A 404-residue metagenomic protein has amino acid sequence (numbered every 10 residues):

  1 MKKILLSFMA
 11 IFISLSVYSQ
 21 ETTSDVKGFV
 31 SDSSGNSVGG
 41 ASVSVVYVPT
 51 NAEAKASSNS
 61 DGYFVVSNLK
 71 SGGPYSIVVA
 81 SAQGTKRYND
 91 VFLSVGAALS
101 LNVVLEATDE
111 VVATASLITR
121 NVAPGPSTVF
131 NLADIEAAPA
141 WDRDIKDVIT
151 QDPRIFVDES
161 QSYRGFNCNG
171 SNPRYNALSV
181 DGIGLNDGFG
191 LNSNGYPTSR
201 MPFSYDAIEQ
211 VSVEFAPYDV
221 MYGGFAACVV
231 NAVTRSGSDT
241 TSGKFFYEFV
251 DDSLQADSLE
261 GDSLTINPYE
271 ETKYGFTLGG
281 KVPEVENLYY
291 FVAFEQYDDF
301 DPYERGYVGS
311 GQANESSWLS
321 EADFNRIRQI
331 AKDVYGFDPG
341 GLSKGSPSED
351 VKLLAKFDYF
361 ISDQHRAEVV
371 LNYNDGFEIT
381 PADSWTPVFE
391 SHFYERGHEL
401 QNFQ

Functional and structural regions predicted by a protein language model:
M1-I4: Positively charged n-region of N-terminal signal peptides that target proteins for export
S19-V112, N121: Periplasm-facing N-terminal accessory domains of Gram-negative outer-membrane beta-barrel systems
N59, Q83-T85, N89-S100, V112-S236 (+3 more regions): Periplasmic N-terminal accessory/gating domains of Gram-negative outer-membrane beta-barrel systems
S116, E214-A216, F246-V250, A293-Y297 (+1 more regions): Outer-membrane beta-barrel pore domains and translocons
Y196-P197, E260-L264, P339-S343, V388-E395 (+1 more regions): Extracellular loop and loop/strand-boundary signature of outer-membrane beta-barrel proteins
S242, N267-F377, H398-Q404: Transmembrane beta-barrel wall of Gram-negative outer-membrane proteins
Q255-G261, Y303-G309, S348, T380-V388: Outer-membrane beta-barrel translocator domains and adjoining extracellular loop/strand segments of Gram-negative
